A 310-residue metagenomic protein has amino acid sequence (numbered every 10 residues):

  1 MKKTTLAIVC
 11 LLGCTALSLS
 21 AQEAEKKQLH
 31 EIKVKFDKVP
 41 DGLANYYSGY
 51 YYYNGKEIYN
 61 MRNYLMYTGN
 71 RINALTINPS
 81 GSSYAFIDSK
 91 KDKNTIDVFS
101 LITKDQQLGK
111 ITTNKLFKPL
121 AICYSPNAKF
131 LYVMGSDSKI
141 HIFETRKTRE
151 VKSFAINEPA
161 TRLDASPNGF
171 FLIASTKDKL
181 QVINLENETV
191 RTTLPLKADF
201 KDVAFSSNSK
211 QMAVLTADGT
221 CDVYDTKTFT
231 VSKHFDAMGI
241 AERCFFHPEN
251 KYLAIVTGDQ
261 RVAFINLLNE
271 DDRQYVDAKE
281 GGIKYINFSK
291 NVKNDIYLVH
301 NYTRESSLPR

Functional and structural regions predicted by a protein language model:
H30-F36, R62-Y67, Q106-T112, R149-F154 (+3 more regions): A short beta-strand motif characteristic of beta-propeller blades
K33-K56, G69-T76: Beta-strand-rich domains and repeat architectures in extracellular enzymes and scaffolds, especially beta-propellers
L43-A44, L75, I122, L163 (+3 more regions): Hydrophobic core register within WD40 beta-propeller blades
Y46-S48, P79-S80, P126-N127, P167-N168 (+3 more regions): Residue-level detector of Asp-centered blade-edge/turn motifs that repeat once per structural unit in beta-propeller
Y51, Y84, L131, L172 (+3 more regions): Hydrophobic beta-strand positions that form the internal "hydrophobic ladder" of WD40/Gbeta-like beta-propeller blades
M61-R62, L101-K104, E144-T148, N184-E188 (+2 more regions): Short loop/turn segments that connect beta-strands within beta-propeller blades
I283-R310: Blade-level signature of beta-propeller repeat domains, shared across WD40, Kelch, NHL, RCC1 and BNR/Asp-box propellers
